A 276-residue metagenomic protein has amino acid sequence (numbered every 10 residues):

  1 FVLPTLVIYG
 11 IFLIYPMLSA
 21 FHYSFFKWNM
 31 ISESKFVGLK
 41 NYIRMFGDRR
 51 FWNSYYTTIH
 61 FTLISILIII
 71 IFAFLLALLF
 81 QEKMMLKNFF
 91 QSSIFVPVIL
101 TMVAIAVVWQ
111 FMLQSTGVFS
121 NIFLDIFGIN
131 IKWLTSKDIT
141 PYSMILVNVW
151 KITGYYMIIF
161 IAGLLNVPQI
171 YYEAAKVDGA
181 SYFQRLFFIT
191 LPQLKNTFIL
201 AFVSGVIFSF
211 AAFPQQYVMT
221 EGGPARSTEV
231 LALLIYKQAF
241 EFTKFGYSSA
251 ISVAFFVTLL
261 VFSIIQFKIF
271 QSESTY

Functional and structural regions predicted by a protein language model:
F1-Y276: A structural signal for multi-pass alpha-helical bundles of membrane permease subunits that mediate small-molecule
